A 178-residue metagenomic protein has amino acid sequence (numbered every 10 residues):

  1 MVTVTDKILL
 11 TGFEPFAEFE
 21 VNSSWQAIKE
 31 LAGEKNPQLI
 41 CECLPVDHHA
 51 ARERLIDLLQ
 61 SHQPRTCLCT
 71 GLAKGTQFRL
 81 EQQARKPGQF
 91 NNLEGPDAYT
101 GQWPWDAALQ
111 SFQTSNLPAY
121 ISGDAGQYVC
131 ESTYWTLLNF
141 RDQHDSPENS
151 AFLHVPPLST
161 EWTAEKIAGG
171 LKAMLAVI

Functional and structural regions predicted by a protein language model:
M1-Q127, N139-D145, E165-K172, V177-I178: N-terminal catalytic or cofactor-binding beta/alpha core of small enzyme domains
P15, P157-E161: A generic structural motif
C130, Y134-L137: Active-site glycine-rich loop that binds ribose-phosphate moieties when present
S146-P156: Conserved beta-loop-beta element that borders a ligand/cofactor-binding pocket
